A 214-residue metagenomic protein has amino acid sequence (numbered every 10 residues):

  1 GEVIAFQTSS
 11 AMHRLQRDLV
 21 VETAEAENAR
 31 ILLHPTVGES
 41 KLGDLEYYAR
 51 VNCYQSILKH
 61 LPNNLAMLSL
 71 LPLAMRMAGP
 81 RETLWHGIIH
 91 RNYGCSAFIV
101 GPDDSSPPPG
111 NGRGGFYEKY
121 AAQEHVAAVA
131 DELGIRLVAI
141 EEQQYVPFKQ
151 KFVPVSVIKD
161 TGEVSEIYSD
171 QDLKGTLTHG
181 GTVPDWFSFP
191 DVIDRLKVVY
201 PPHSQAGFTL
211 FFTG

Functional and structural regions predicted by a protein language model:
G1-T209: Active-site cores that bind ATP or allylic diphosphates and position pyrophosphate for catalysis
L210-G214: Glycine-rich phosphate-binding P-loop
